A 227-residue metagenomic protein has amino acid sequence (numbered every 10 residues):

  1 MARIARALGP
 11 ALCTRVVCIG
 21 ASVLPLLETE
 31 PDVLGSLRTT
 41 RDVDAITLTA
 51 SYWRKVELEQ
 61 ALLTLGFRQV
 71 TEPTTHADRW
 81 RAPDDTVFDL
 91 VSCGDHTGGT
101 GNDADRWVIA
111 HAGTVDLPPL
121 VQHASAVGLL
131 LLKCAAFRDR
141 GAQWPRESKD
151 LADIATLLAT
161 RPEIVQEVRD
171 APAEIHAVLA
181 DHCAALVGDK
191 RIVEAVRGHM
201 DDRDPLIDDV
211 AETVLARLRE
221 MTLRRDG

Functional and structural regions predicted by a protein language model:
M1-G227: Compositionally biased terminal segments of proteins
